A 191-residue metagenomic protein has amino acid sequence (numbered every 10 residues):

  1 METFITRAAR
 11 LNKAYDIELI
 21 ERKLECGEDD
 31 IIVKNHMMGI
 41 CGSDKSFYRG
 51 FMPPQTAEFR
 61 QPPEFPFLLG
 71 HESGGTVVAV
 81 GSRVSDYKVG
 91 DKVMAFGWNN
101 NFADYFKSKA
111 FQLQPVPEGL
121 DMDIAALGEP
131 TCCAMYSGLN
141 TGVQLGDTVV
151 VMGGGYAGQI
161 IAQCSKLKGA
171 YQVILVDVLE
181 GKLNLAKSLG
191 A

Functional and structural regions predicted by a protein language model:
E25-G39, P53-N99: Glycine-rich beta-strand-centered segment in the early N-terminal region that forms part of a ligand/cofactor-binding
S46-P53: Short Gly/aromatic-enriched secondary-structure transition segments
E58-F59, Q112-M122: Glycine/charged-rich beta-loop-alpha catalytic/anionic-binding loops adjacent to active sites
F65, L120-L127: Short pre-catalytic strand/loop immediately N-terminal to key active-site residues, enriched for Gly-Thr
G97-A110: A structural motif shared across PLP-dependent enzymes of the aminotransferase-like
I124-A191: Mid-domain Rossmann-like dinucleotide-binding core that forms the NAD(H)/NADP(H) cofactor-binding site
